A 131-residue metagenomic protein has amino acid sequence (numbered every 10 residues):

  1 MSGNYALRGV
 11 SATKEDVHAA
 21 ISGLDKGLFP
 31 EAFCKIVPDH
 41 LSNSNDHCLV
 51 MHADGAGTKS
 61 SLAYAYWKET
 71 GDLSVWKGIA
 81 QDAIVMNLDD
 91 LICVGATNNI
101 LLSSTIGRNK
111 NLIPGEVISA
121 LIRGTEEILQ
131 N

Functional and structural regions predicted by a protein language model:
M1-V75, V94, T105-R108, A120-N131: Extreme N-terminal cap/leader segments of soluble proteins
I79-A83, E116-S119: N-terminal capping/lid subdomain adjacent to the active-site entrance of alpha/beta enzymes
A80-L91, G124-I128: Short, well-ordered amphipathic alpha-helical segments that serve as non-catalytic structural scaffolds within diverse
L91-L102: Short, flexible active-site-proximal loops enriched in glycine and acidic residues
N98-I100, E116, Q130: Short, polar/acidic, helix-capping and beta-turn segments at strand->helix junctions that line the mouths
L112: Catalytic palm subdomain of template-directed nucleic-acid polymerases, centered on the conserved carboxylate motif
